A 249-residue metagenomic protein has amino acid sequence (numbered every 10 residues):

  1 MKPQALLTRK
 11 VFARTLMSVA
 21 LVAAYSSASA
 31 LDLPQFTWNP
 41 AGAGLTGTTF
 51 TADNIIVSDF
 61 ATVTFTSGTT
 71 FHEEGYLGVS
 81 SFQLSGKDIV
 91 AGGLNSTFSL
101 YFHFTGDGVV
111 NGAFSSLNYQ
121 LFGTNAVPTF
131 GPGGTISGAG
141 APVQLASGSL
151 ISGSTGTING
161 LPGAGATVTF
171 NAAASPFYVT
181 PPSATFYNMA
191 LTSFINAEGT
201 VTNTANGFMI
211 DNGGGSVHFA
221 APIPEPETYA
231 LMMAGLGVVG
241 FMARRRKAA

Functional and structural regions predicted by a protein language model:
M1-L33, D211-A243, A248-A249: Short, threonine-centered small-residue motifs that mark membrane-proximal processing/anchoring sites and TM-junction
Q4-A5, Q35, A41, F177 (+1 more regions): Generic low-complexity segments that are intrinsically disordered, proline-rich and/or Lys/Arg-biased
T8-R9, S18-A23, F102, Y119 (+5 more regions): Generic detector of low-complexity/intrinsically disordered segments and short hydrophobic N-terminal stretches
R14, V22-Y25, G92-G93, Y101-H103 (+3 more regions): Compositionally biased, intrinsically disordered low-complexity segments
V19, S27-A30, G68, T97-L100 (+4 more regions): Compositionally biased regions
A30-A113, L191-P222: N-terminal segment immediately downstream of the Sec signal-peptide cleavage site in secreted/extracellular proteins
G112-M189: Short helix-loop boundary/capping segments
P162-M242: Signal peptide-directed secreted proteins
